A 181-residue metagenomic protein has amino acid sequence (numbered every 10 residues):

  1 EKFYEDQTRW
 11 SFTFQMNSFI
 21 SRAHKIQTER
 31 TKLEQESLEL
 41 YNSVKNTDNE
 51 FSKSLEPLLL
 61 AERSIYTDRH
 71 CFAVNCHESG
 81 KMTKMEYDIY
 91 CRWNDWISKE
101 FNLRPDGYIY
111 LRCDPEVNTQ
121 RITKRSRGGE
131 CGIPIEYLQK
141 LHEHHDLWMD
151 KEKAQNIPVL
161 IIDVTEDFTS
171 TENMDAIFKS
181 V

Functional and structural regions predicted by a protein language model:
E1-R92: ATP-dependent small-molecule kinase phosphotransfer cores that center on conserved nucleotide phosphate-binding segments
Q27-T28, R69, K99, D150 (+1 more regions): A generic secondary-structure boundary signal that marks alpha-helix termini
K32, W93-E100, L147-K151, S180: A generic secondary-structure signal
K32-L40, F101-R104, K153-P158: Surface-exposed helix-capping loop/turn segments at secondary-structure junctions
V44-K45, T119-V181: NTP-dependent small-molecule kinase module
L59-A61, G107-I109, P158-I162: Hydrophobic/aromatic beta-strand patches that form the interior of the parallel beta-sheet core in alpha/beta enzyme
E62-I65, L111-P115, D163-T165: Short loop/turn segments at strand-loop or loop-helix junctions that form parts of catalytic or ligand-binding pockets
R69-H144: A glycine- and Lys/Arg-enriched "phosphate-lid" helix/loop adjacent to the NTP-binding pocket of small-molecule kinases
